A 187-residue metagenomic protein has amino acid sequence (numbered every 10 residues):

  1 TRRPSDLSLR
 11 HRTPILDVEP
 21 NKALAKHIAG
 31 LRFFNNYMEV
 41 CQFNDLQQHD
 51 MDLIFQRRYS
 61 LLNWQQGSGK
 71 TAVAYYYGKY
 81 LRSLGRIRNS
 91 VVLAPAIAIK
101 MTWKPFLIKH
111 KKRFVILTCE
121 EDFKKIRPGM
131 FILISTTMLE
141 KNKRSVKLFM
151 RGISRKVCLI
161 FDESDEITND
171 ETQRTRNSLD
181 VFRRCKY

Functional and structural regions predicted by a protein language model:
T1-P4: Short, small-residue-biased leader/transition segments that mark boundaries at the very start of proteins
D6, I15-D52, R58-Y59, W64 (+1 more regions): SF2 helicase/translocase NTPase motor core, specifically the RecA-like lobe 1 inter-motif segment between Walker
R10-H11: Charge-rich (acidic/polar
